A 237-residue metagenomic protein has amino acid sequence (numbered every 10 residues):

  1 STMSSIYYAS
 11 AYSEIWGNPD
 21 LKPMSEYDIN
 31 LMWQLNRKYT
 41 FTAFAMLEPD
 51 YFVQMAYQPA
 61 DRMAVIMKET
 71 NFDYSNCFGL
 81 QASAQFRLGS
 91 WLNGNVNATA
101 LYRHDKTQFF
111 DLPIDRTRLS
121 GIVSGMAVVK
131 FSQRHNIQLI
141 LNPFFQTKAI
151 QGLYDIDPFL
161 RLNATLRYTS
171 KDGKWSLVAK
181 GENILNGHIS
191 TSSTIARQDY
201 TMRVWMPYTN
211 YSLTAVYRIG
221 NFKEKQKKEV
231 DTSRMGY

Functional and structural regions predicted by a protein language model:
S1-D28, A43-M63, E182-Q198: Surface-exposed extracellular loop regions of Gram-negative outer-membrane beta-barrel proteins, predominantly
S1-T2, E48-A56, N93, R103-F109 (+3 more regions): Outer-membrane beta-barrel proteins
G17-L21, I29, I66-F72, A84 (+5 more regions): Outer-membrane beta-barrel proteins
K22, D28, F41-N97, K106-I122: Outer membrane beta-barrel strand-and-loop segments of large Gram-negative receptors, especially TonB-dependent
Y27, W33, F41-L47, V96-Y102 (+4 more regions): Transmembrane beta-barrel strands of outer-membrane/channel proteins
N30, Q34, K38-T42, N93 (+3 more regions): Membrane-spanning beta-strand positions in outer-membrane beta-barrel proteins
L31-L35, A45, A84-S90, A100 (+4 more regions): Residue-level signature of outer-membrane beta-barrel architecture
T117-Y237: Conserved C-terminal beta-signal and adjacent last beta-strands/turns of outer-membrane beta-barrel proteins
